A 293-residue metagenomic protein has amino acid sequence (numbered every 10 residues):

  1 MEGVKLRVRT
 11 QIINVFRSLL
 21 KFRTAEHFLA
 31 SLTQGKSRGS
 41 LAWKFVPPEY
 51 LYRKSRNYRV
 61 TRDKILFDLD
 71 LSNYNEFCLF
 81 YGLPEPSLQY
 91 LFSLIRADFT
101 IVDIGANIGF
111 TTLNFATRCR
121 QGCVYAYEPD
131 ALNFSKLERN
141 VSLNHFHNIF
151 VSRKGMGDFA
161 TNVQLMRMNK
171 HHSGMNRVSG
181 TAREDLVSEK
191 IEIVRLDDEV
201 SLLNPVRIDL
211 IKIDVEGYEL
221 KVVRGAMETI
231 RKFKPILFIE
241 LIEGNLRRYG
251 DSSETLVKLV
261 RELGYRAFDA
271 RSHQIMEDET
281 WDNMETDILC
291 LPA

Functional and structural regions predicted by a protein language model:
E2-N140, N144, L203-P205, D269-A270 (+2 more regions): S-adenosyl-L-methionine
N57, D63-F92, H147, S152-V206: Glycine-rich adenosyl-binding loop in Rossmann-like folds that engage adenosine-containing cofactors
F110, A131-L132, K170-S173, G217-Y218: Short alpha-helical
F115, L137, L165, V222-A226: Hydrophobic packing residues within well-ordered alpha-helices of enzyme cores
C119-Y125, D198-A293: Conserved acidic-Pro-Pro-aromatic motif
D130-N133, G155-D158, G217, E243-N245: Short "lid" loop at the C-terminus of a central beta-strand within the Rossmann-like core of SAM-dependent
S142-N144, M166-H171, S253-K258, T286-D287: Short, hinge-like loop/turn segments at secondary-structure boundaries
